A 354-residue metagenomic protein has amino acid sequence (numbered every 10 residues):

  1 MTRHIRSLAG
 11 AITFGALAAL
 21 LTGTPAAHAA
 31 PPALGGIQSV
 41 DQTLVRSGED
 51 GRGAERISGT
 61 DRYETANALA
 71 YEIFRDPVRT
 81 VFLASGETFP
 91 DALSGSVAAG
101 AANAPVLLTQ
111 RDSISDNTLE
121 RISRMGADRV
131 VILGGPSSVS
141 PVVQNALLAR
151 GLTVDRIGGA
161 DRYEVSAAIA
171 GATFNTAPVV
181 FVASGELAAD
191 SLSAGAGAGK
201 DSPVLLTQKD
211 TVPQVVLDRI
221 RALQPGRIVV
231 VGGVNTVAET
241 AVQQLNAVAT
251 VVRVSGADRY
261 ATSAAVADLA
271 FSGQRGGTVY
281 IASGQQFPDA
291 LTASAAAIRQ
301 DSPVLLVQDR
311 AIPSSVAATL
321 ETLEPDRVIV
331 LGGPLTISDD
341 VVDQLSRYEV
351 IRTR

Functional and structural regions predicted by a protein language model:
T2-L20, T24-R354: Extracellular glycan-binding segments that recognize GlcNAc-based cell-wall polysaccharides
